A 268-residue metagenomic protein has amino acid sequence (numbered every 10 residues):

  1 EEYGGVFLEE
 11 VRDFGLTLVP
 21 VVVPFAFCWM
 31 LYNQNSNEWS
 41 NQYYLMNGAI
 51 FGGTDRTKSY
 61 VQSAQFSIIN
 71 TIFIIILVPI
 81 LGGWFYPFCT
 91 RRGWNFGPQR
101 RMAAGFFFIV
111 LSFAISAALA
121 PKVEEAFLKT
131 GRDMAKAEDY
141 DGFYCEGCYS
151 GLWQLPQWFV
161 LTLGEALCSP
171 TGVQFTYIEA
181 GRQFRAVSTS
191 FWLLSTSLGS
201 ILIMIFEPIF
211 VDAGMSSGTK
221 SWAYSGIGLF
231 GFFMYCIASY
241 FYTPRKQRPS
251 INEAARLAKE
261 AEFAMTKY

Functional and structural regions predicted by a protein language model:
E1-Y268: Hydrophobic transmembrane alpha-helices of multi-pass solute transporters/permeases
